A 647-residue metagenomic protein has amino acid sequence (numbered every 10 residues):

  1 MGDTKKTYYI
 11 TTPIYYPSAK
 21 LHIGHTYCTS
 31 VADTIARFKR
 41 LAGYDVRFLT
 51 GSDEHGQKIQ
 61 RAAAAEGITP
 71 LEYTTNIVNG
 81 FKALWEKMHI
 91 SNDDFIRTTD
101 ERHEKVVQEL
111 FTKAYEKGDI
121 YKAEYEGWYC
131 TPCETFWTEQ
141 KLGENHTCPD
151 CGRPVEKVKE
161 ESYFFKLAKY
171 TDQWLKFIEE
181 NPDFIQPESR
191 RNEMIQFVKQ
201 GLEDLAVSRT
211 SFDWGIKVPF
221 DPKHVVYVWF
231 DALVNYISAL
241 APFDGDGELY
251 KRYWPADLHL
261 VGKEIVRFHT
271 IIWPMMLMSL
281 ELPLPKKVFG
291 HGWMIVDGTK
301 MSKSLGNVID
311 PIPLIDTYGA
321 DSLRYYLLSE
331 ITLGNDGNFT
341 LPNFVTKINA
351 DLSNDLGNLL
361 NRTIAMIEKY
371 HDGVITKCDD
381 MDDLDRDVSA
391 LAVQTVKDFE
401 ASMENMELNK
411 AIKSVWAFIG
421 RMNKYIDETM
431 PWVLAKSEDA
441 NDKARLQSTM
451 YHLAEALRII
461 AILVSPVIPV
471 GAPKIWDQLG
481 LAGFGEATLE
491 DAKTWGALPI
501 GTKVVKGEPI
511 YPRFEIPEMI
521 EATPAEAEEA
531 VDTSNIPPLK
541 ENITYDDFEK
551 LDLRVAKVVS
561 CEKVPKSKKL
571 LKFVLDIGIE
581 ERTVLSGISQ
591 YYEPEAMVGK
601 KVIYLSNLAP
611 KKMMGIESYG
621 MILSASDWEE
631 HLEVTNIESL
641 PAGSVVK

Functional and structural regions predicted by a protein language model:
M1-T4, F38-D45, E66, P70 (+8 more regions): Secondary-structure transition/capping motifs at alpha-helix termini and the adjoining loop/turn into the next element
G2-I77, I96-T112, E116, C133 (+5 more regions): N-terminal catalytic cores of NTP/NDP-binding nucleotidyl/phosphoryl-transfer enzymes
G2-T50, R102-V106, C151, K157-K369 (+1 more regions): Structured secondary-structure scaffolds
I77-D93: A glycine-rich helix N-cap at a beta->alpha junction
K117-T171, L175: Cys/His-rich short segments
K122, W128, E330, N335 (+3 more regions): Helix-rich, typically C-terminal accessory recognition domains appended to large enzymatic cores
I475-D547: Intrinsic disorder at enzyme termini
A527-K647: Phosphate-backbone binding interfaces of nucleic-acid-interacting proteins
